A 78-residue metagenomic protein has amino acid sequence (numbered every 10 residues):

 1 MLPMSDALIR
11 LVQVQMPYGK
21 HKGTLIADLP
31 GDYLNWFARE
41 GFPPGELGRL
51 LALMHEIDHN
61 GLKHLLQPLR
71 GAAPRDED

Functional and structural regions predicted by a protein language model:
M1-D78: DEDD superfamily 3′-5′ metal-dependent exonuclease/proofreading module
